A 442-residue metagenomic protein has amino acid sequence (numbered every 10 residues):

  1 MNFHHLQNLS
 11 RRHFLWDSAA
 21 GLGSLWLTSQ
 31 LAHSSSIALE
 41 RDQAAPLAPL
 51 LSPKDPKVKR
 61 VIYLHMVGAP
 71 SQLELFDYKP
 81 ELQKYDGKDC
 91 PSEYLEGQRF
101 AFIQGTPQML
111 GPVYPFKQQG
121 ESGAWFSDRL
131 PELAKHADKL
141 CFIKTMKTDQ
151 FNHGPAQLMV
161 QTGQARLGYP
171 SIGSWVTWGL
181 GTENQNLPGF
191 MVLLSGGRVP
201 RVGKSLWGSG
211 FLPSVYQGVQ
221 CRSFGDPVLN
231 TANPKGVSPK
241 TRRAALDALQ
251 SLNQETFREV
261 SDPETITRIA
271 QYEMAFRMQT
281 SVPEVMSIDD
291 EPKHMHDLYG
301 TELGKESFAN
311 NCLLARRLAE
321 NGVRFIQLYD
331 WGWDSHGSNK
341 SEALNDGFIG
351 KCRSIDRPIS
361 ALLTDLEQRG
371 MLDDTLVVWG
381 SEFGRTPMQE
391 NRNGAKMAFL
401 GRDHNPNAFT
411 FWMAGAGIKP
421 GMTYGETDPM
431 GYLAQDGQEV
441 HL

Functional and structural regions predicted by a protein language model:
M1-L442: Ligand-binding pockets and gating/stacking loops
